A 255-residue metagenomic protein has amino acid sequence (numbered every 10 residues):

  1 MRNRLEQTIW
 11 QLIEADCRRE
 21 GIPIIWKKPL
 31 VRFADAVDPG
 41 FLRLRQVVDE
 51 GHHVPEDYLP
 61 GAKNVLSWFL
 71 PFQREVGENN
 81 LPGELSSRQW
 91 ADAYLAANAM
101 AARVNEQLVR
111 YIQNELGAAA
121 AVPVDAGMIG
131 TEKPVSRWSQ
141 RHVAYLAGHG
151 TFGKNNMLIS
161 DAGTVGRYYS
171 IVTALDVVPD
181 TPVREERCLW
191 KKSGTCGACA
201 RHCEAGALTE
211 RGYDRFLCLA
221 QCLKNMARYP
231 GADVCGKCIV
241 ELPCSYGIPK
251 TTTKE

Functional and structural regions predicted by a protein language model:
M1-Y94: Non-catalytic, usually N-terminal nucleic-acid engagement modules in DNA/RNA processing proteins
S86-E255: Catalytic cores of enzyme domains
